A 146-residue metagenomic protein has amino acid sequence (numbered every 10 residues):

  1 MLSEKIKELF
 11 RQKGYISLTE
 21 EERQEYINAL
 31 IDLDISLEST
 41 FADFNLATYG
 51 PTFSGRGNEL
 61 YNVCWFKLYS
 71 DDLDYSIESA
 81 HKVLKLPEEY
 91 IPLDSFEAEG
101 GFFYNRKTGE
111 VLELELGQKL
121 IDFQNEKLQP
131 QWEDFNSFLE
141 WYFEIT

Functional and structural regions predicted by a protein language model:
M1-F102, I145-T146: A surface-exposed partner-binding patch
N58, G109, N125-E126: Intrinsic-disorder/low-complexity loop/linker signature
Y69-S70, N105, K127, D134: Helix N-cap / beta->alpha transition motif
K107-I121: Intrinsically disordered, low-complexity regulatory segments enriched in Ser/Thr/Pro and charged residues
G117-E144: Compact, glycine/acidic-enriched structural inserts
